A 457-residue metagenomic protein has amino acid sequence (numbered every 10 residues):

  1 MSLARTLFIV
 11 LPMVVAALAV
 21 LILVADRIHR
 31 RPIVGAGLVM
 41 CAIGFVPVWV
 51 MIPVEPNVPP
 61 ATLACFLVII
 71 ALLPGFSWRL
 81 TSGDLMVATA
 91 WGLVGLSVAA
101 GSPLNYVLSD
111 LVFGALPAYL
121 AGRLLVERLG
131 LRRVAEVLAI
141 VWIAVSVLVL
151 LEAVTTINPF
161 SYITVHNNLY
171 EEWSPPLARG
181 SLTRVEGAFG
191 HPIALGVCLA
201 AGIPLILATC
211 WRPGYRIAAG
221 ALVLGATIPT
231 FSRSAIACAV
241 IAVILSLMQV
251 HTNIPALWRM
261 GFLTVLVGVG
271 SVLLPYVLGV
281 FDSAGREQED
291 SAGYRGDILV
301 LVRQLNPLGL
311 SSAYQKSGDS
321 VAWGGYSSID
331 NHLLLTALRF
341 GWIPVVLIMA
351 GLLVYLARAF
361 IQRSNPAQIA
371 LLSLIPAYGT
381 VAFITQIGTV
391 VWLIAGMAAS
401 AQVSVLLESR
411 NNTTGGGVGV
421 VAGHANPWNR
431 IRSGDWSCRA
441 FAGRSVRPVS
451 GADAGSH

Functional and structural regions predicted by a protein language model:
M1-G75, L96-V98, H332, L374-Y378 (+1 more regions): N-terminal signal-anchor transmembrane segment
A17-L21, L67-S77, V94-V149, G351 (+1 more regions): Transmembrane alpha-helical segments and their membrane-water interfaces
V20-L21, I244-L245, W258, R339-I375: Hydrophobic transmembrane alpha-helices and their immediate junctions
W49-V58, A100-V112, H191-I193, I217-M248 (+2 more regions): Helix-loop-helix junctions and helix-breaking kinks within/between transmembrane helices of multi-pass membrane
L67-A71, A370-I375, I384-D435, R439: Transmembrane alpha-helices of multi-pass inner-membrane enzymes
E136-Y162, N167, E172-T230, C238-M248: Alpha-helical transmembrane segments of multi-pass inner-membrane proteins
V147, E152-I157, L247-R286: A membrane-periplasm/extracellular boundary helix in multi-pass inner-membrane enzymes that assemble envelope glycans
L278-F340, Y355, A359, R363: Long extracytoplasmic/lumenal interhelical loops at the membrane interface of multi-pass membrane proteins
